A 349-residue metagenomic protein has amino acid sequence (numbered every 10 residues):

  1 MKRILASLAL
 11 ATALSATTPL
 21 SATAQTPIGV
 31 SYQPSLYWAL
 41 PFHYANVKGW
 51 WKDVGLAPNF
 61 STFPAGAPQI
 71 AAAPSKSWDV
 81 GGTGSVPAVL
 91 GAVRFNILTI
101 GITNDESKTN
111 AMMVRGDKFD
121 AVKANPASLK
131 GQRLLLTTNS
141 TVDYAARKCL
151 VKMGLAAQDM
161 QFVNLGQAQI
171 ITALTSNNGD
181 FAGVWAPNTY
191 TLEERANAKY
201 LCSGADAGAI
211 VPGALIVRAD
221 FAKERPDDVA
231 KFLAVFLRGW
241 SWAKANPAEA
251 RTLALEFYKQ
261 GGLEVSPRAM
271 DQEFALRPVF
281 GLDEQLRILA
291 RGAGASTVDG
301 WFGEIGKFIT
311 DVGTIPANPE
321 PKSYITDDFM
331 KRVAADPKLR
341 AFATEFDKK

Functional and structural regions predicted by a protein language model:
M1-L8: Bacterial N-terminal signal peptides that target proteins for export
L14-A22: C-terminal segment of classical bacterial N-terminal signal peptides
A24-G166, D180-A186, L201-S203, A209: Short, glycine-/small- and polar/acidic-enriched structural segments that line small-molecule recognition paths
L40, G49, A71, S75 (+11 more regions): Solvent-exposed, polar/charged alpha-helical surfaces in well-ordered, non-transmembrane soluble domains, broadly
G49, V54-G55, S77, G82-S85 (+8 more regions): Sec/Tat-exported extracytoplasmic proteins
Q169-P267: Pocket-lining segment of extracytoplasmic ligand-binding domains
R225-P316: Secondary-structure end/capping motifs
F302-K349: Conserved C-terminal helix/tail region of periplasmic/extracytoplasmic solute-binding proteins
